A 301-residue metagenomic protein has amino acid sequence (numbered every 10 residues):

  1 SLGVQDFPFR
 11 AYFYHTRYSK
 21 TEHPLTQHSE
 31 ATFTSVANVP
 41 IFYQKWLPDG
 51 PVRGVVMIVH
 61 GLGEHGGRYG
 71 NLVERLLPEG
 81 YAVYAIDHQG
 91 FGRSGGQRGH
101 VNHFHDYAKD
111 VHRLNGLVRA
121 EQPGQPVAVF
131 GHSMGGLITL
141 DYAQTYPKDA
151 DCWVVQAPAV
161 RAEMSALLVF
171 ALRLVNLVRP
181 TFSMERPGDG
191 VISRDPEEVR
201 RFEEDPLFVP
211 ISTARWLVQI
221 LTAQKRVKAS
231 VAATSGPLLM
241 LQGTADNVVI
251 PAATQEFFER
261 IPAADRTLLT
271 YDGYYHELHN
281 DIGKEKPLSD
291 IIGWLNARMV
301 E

Functional and structural regions predicted by a protein language model:
H23-P48: N-terminal cap/lid segment of alpha/beta-hydrolase-fold proteins
G63-H65, G92-Q122: Catalytic nucleophile-loop/oxyanion-hole region of alpha/beta-hydrolase and closely related hydrolase-like folds
V73-G96: Conserved alpha/beta-hydrolase
Q122-H132: Alpha/beta-hydrolase fold nucleophile elbow
H132-T213: Alpha/beta-hydrolase-fold enzymes
T234, M240-Q242, D246: Short beta-strand/loop motif that positions the catalytic acidic residue of the alpha/beta-hydrolase fold
G236, I250-E259: Short alpha-helix in the alpha/beta-hydrolase fold that links the catalytic acid
D272-E301: Catalytic active-site module of serine/aspartate enzymes centered on a nucleophile-bearing elbow/loop
